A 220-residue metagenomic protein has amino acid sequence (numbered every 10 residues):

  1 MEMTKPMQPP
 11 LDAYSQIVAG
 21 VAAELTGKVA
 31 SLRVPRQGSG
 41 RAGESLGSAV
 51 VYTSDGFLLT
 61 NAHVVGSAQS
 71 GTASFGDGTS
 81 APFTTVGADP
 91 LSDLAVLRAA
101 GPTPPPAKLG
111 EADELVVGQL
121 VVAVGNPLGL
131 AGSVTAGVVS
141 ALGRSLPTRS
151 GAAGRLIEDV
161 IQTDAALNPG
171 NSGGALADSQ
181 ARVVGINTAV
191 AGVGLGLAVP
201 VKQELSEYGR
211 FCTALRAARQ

Functional and structural regions predicted by a protein language model:
E2-Q220: Serine-dependent protease modules
